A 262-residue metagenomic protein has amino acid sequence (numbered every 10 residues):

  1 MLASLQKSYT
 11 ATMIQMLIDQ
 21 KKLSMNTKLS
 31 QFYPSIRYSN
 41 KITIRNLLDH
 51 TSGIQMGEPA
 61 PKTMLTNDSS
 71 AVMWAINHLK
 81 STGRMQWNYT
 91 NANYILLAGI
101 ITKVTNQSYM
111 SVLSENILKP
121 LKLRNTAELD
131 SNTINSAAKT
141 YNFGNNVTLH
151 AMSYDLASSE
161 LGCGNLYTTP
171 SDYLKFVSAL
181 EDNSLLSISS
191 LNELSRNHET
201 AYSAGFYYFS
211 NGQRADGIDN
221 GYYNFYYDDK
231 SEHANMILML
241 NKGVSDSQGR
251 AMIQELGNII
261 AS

Functional and structural regions predicted by a protein language model:
M1-N46, S81-T90, L161-G164, H233-I237: Short active-site loop at a secondary-structure junction that contains or immediately precedes the catalytic residue(s)
I14, F176-V177, L256: Hydrophobic "lid"/C-terminal helical patch of Rossmann-like NAD(P)-dependent dehydrogenase/epimerase domains
M16-I18, D219, K230-S231, K242: A generic beta-sheet turn/junction motif
I18, E181, G257-A261: Short amphipathic alpha-helical signal-transduction/dimerization elements
K41-N220, F225: Short, surface-exposed loop or secondary-structure junction motifs that flank catalytic or metal-binding residues
A157, G243-V244: A short acidic/small-residue loop/turn micro-motif
F225-Y227, E232-G243: Short, well-ordered beta-strand elements
V244-S262: Short, gly/Ser/Thr-rich active-site loops of penicillin-recognizing serine hydrolases
